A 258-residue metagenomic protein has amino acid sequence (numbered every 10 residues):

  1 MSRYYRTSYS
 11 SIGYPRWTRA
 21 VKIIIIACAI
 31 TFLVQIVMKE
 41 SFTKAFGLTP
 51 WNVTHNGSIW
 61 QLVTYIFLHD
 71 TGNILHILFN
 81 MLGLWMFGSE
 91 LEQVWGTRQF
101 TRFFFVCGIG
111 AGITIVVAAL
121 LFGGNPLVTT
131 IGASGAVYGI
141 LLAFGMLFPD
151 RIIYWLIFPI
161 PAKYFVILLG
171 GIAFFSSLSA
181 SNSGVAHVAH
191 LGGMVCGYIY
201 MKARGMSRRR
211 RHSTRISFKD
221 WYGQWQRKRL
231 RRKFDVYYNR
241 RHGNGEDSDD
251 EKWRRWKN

Functional and structural regions predicted by a protein language model:
M1-R16, A173-N258: C-terminal transmembrane module of polytopic alpha-helical membrane proteins
Y14-T130, F175-K202: N-terminal TM1-TM2 helical hairpin plus the immediately adjacent luminal interfacial "cap"
T54, S58-L62, I140, V166-G170: Generic alpha-helical secondary structure signal
I66, G145-L147: Conserved catalytic core of Hanks-type protein kinase domains
L82, M86, L141, I152 (+1 more regions): Hydrophobic, membrane-inserted alpha-helices
Q93-V94, L147-P159, M206-R211: Alpha-helical transmembrane bundle and helix-membrane interface signal in multi-pass integral membrane proteins
F105, W155-G171: Central hydrophobic cores of alpha-helical transmembrane segments in multi-pass integral membrane proteins
V128-A143, Y164, V188-G192: Membrane-interface loop-to-helix entry segments
